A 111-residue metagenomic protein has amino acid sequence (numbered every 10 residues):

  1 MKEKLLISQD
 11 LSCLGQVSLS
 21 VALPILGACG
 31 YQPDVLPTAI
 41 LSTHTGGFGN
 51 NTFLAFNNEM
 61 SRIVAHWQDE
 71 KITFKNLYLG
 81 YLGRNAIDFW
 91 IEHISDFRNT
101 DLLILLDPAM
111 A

Functional and structural regions predicted by a protein language model:
K2-I7, L11-C13, V21-A111: Ribokinase/PfkB-type carbohydrate-kinase core domain
